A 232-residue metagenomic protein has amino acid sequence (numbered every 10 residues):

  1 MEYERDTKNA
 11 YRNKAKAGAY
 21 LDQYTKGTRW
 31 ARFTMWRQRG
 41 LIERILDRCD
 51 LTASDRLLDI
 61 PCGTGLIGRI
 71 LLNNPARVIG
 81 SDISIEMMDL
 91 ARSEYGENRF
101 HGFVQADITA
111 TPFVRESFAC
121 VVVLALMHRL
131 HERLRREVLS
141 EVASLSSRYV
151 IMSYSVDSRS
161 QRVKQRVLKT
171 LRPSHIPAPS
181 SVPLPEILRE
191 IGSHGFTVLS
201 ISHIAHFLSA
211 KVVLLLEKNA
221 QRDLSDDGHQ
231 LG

Functional and structural regions predicted by a protein language model:
M1-R56, T64-A110, L130, L134-E137 (+1 more regions): Class I (Rossmann-like) S-adenosyl-L-methionine-dependent methyltransferase catalytic domain, capturing the SAM-binding
P61: Conserved S-adenosyl-L-methionine
T111-E116: Short amphipathic alpha-helix with an adjacent loop that forms part of the alpha/beta core around
V122: A conserved beta-strand element that flanks and buttresses the S-adenosyl-L-methionine
A125-R129: Short catalytic micro-motifs in class I SAM-dependent methyltransferases
R136-R148: A short glycine-rich, Lys/Arg-flanked "PGG" loop and its adjoining helix->strand segment in the class I
